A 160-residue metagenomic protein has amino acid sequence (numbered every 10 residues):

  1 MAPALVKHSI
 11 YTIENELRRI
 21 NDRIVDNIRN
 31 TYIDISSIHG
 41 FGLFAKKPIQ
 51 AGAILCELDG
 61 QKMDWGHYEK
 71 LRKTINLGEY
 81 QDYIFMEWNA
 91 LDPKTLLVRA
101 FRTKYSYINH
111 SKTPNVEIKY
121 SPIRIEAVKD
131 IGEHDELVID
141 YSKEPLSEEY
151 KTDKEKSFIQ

Functional and structural regions predicted by a protein language model:
M1-Q160: Conserved catalytic SET/PR domain of SAM-dependent protein methyltransferases, capturing the structural core that binds
